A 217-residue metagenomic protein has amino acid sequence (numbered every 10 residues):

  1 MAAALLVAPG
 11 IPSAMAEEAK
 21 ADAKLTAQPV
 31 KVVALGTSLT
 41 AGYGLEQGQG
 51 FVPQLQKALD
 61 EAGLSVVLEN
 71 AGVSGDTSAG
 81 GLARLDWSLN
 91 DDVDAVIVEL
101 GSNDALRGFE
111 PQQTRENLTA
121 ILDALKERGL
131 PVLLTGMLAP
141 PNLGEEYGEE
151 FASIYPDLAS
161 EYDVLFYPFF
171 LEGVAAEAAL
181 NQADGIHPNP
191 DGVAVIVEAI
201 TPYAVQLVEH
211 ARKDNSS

Functional and structural regions predicted by a protein language model:
L5-S13: C-terminal segment of classical bacterial N-terminal signal peptides
V7, T26, G72, A105 (+1 more regions): Short N-terminal micro-motifs specific to bacterial/archaeal maturation and metal-cluster initiation sites
A8, K31, Q206-E209: N-terminal non-cleavable signal-anchor helices
E17, Q54, L64, G80-S217: Alpha-helical cap/lid subdomain in secreted, periplasmic, or secretory-pathway luminal O-acyl-processing enzymes
E17-S74, R84-D92: Serine-esterase "nucleophile elbow" of acetyl-processing enzymes
A41, T77, P141: Flexible, glycine-rich phosphate/dinucleotide-binding loops and adjacent beta-alpha linkers at cofactor/substrate
E46, V73-D76, F109, P188: Short, surface-exposed alpha-helical recognition segments that flank or form part of ligand/macromolecule-binding
